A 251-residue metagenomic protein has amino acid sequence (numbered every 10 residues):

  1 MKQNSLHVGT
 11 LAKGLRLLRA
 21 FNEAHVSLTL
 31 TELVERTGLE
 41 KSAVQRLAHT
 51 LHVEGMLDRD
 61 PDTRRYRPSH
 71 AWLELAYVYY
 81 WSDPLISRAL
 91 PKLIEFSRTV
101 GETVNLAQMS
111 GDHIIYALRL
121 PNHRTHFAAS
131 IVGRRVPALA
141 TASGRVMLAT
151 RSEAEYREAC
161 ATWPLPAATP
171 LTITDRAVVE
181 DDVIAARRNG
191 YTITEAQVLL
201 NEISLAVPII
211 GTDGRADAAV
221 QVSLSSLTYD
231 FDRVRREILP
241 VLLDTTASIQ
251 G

Functional and structural regions predicted by a protein language model:
M1-S87, I94, A247, G251: N-terminal helix-turn-helix
N22, G144, L148, S152 (+2 more regions): Short amphipathic alpha-helical signal-transduction/dimerization elements
D62-W163: Amphipathic alpha-helical effector-binding/dimerization core of metabolite-sensing transcriptional regulators
R88-F96, C160-A206, G251: Short, basic/aromatic recognition patches
R176, L200-N201, D217-G251: Juxtadomain coupling helices with adjacent low-complexity linkers
I209-T212: Sensor-regulatory modules in signal-transduction proteins
